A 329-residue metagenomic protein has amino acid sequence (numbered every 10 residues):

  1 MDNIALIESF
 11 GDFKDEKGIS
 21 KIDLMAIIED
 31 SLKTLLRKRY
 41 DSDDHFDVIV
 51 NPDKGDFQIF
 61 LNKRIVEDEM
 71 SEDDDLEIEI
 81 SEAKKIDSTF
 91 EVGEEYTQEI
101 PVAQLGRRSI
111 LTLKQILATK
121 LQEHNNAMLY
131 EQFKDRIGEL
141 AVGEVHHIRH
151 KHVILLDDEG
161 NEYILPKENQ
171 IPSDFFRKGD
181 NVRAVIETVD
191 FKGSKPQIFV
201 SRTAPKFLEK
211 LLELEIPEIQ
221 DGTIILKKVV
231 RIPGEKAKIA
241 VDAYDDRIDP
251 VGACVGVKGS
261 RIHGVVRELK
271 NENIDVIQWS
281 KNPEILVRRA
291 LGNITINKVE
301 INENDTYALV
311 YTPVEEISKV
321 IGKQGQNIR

Functional and structural regions predicted by a protein language model:
M1-R329: RNA-contacting regions in translation and RNA-metabolism proteins, encompassing KH/S1 modules where present
